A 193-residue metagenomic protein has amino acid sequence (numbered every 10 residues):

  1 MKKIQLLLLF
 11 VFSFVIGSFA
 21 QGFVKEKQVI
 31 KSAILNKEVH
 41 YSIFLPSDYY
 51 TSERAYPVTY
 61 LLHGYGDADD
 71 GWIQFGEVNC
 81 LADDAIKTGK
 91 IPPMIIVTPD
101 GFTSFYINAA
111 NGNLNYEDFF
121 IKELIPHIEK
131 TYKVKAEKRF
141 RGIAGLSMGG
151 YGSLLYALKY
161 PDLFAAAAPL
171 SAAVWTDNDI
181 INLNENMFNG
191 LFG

Functional and structural regions predicted by a protein language model:
M1-V24: Bacterial Sec-dependent N-terminal signal peptides
Q21-G193: Non-catalytic cap/lid and distal C-terminal segments of serine-dependent acyl enzymes
